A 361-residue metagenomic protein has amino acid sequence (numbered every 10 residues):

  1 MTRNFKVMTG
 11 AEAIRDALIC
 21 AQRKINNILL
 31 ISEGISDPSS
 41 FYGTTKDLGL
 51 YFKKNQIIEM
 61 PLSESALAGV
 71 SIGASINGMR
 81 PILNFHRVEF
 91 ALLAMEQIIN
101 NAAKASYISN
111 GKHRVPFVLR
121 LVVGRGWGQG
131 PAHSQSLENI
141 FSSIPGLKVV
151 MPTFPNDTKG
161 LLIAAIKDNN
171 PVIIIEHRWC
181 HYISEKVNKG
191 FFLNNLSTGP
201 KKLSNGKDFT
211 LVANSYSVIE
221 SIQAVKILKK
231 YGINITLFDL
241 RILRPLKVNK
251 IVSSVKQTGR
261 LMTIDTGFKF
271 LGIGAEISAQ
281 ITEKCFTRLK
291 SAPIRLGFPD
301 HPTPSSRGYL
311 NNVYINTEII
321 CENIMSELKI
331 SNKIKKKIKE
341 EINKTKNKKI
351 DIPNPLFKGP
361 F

Functional and structural regions predicted by a protein language model:
M1-I175, C180, K344-F361: Thiamine diphosphate
A13, K24, G34-I35, F41-Y51 (+4 more regions): Thiamine diphosphate
